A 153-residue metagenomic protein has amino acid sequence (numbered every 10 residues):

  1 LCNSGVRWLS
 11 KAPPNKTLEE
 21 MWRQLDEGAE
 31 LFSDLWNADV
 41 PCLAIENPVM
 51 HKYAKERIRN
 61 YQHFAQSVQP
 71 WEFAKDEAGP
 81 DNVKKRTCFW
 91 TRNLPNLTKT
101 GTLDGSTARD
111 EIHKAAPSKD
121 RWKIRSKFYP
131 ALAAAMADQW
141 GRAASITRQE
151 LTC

Functional and structural regions predicted by a protein language model:
L1-C153: Conserved active-site and SAM-binding loop architecture of S-adenosyl-L-methionine-dependent nucleic-acid
